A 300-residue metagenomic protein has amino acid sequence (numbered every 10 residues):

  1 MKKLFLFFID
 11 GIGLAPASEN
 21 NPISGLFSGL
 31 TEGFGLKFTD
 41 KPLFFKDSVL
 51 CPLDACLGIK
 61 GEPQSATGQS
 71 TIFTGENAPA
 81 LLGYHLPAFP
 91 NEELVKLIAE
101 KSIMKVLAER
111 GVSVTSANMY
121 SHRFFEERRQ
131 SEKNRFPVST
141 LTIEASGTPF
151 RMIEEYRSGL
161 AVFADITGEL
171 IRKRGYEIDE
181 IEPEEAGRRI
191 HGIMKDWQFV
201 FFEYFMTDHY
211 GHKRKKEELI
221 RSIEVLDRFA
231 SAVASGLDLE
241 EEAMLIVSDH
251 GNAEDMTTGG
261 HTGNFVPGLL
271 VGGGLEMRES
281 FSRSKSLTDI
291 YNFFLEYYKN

Functional and structural regions predicted by a protein language model:
M1-N300: Feature captures the catalytic ectodomains and active-site-proximal regions of enzymes that hydrolyze or transfer
